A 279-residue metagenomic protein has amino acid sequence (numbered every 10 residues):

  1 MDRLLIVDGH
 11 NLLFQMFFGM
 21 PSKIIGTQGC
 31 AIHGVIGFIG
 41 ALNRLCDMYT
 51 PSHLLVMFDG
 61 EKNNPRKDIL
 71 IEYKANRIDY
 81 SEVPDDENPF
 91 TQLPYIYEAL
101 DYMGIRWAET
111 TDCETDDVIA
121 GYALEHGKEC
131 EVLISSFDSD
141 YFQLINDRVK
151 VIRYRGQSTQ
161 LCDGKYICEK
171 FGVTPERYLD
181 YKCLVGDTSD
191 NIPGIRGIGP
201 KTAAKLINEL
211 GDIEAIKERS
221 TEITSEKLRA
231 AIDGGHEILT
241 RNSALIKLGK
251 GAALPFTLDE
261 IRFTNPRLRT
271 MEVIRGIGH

Functional and structural regions predicted by a protein language model:
D2-S135, Y141-L161, E237-R241, K247-N265: Noncatalytic, basic helical substrate-engagement surface that gates or grips nucleic-acid strands
P51-F58, I105, R148, L161-H279: Non-catalytic nucleic-acid-binding/docking modules located in mid-to-C-terminal regions of nucleic-acid enzymes
S139-D140, K201: Acidic, divalent-metal-coordinating active-site segment for phosphoryl/phosphodiester hydrolysis, typified by short
